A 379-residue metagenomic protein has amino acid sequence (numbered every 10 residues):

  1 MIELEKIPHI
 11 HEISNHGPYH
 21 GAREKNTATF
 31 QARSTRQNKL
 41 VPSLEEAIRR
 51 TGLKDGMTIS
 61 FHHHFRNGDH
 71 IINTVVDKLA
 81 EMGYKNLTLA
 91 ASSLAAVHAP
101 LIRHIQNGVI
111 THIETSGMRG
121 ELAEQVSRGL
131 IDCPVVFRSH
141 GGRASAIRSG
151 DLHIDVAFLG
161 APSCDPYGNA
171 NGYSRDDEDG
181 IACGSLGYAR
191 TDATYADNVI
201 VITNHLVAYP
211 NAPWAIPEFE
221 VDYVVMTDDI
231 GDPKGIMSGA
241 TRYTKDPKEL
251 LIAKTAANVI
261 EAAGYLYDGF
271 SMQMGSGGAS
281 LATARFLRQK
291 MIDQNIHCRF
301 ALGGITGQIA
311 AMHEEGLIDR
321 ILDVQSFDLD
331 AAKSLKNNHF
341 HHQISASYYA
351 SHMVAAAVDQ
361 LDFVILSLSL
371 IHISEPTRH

Functional and structural regions predicted by a protein language model:
M1-S374, R378: Conserved alpha/beta enzyme-core scaffold
